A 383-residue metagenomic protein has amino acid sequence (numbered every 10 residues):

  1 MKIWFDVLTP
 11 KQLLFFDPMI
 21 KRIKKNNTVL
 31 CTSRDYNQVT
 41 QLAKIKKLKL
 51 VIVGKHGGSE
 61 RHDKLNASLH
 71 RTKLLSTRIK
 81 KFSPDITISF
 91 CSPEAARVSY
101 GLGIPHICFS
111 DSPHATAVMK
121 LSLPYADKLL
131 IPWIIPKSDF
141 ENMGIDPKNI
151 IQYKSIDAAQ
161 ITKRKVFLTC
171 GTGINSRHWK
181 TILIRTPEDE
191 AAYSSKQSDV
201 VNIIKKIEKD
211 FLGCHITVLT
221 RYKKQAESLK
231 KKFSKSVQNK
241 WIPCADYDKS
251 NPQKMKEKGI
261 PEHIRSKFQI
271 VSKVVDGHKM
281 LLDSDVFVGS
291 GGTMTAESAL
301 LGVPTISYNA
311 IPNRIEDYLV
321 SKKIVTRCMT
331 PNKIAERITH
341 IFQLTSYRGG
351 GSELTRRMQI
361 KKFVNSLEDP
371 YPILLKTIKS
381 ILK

Functional and structural regions predicted by a protein language model:
V7, N26-S68: Conserved nucleotide-sugar phosphate-binding/catalytic loop shared by glycosyltransferases and other
P10-I23: Short amphipathic alpha-helix
K46-G58, I184, D210-K273: Catalytic donor nucleotide-activated moiety binding site of glycosyltransferases and closely related
T87-V98, C108, K279-D317: A donor-sugar binding/catalytic signature common to diverse glycosyltransferases and related nucleotide-sugar
I107-C108, M119-I131, L281: A conserved, positively charged/aromatic
K128-S198: A nucleotide-sugar donor-handling region in carbohydrate enzymes
L300-H340: Catalytic binding pocket for nucleotide-activated donors in carbohydrate/polymer assembly enzymes
G350-K383: C-terminal amphipathic helix plus adjacent low-complexity, charged tail appended to glycosyltransferase catalytic
